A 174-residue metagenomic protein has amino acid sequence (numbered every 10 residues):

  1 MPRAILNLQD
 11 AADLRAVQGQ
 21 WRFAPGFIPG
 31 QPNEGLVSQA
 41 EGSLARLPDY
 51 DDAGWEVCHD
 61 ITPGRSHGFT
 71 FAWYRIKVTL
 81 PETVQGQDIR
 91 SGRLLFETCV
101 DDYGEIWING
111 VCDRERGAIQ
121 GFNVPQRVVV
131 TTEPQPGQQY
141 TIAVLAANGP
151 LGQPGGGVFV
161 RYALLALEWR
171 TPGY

Functional and structural regions predicted by a protein language model:
P2-L47, W55, P134-Y174: An acidic-aromatic loop/edge-strand motif
I28, K77-V84, E105-I108, A118 (+2 more regions): Low-complexity, Gly/Pro
W55, T70, Q85-G110, I142-V144: Aromatic-lined ligand-binding clefts that engage carbohydrates, nucleic acids, or primary amines
T62-W73, E115-F122: Extracellular beta-rich ligand/substrate-recognition surface
H67-F69, I89, G121-N123, E133-G137: Surface-exposed coil/turn segments at beta-strand junctions on protein surfaces, enriched
G68-Q85, Q126-V128: Short beta-strands within extracellular/lumenal beta-sheet-rich domains
L80-E82, V100, N148-P150: Beta-strand elements of well-folded, non-transmembrane domains
W107-V128: Solvent-exposed beta-strand/loop surfaces of large extracellular or lumenal domains
